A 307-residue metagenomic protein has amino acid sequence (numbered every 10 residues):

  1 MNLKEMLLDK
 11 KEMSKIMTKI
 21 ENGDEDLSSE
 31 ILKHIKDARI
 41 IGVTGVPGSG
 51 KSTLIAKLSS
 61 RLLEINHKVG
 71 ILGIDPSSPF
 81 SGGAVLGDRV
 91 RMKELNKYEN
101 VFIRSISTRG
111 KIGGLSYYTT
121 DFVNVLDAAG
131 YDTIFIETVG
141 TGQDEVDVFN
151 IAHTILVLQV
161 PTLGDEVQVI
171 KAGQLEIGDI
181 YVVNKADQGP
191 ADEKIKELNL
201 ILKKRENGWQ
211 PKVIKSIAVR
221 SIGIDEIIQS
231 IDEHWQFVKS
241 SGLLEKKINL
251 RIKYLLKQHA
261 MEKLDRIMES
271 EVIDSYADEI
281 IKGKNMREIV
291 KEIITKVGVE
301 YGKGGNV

Functional and structural regions predicted by a protein language model:
N2-S49, L58-D144, I151-V157, D165: Nucleotide-state-sensitive switch-loop elements of NTP-binding domains
L3-L8, S14, L32, V43 (+6 more regions): Expand to "…catalyze enediolate/carbanion chemistry for C-C bond making/breaking, isomerization, decarboxylation
M13-K15, K215, E226-G302: Long, well-ordered amphipathic alpha-helical subdomains in the mid-to-C-terminal portions of large enzyme subunits
S52: Walker A/P-loop
V85, F122, D147, I151 (+5 more regions): Alpha-helical scaffold elements adjacent to nucleotide-binding pockets in ATP/GTP-utilizing enzyme cores
N150-Q168, D179, V183-D192: Conserved Switch II/interswitch segment of TRAFAC-class P-loop GTPases
I180, A186-S240: Canonical P-loop GTPase G-domain recognition
